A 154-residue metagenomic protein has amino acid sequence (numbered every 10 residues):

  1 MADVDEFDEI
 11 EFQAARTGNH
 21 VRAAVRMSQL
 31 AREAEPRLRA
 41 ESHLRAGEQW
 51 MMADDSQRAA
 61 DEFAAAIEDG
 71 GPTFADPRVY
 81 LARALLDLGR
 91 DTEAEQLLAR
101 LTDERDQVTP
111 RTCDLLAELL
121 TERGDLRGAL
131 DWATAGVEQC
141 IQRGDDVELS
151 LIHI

Functional and structural regions predicted by a protein language model:
M1-E41, A46-A53: N-terminal alpha-helical interaction modules that lie
H20-V21, S56, D91, L126: TPR-repeat structural position
A23, R39, F74, T109 (+1 more regions): Residues that mark the junctions of alpha-helical repeat units in TPR/alpha-solenoid scaffolds
M27-S28, F63-A64, L98, A133 (+1 more regions): Inward-facing hydrophobic residues that define packing positions of alpha-helical scaffold repeats
A34, D69-G70, E104-D106, C140-V147: Alpha-helical junction/boundary sensor with strong preference for TPR arrays
E41-R111: Alpha-helical adaptor scaffolds
D125-G144: TPR/TPR-like (Sel1-like) alpha-helical repeat modules
I152-I154: Conserved small/polar residues in nucleotide/adenosyl-binding loops
